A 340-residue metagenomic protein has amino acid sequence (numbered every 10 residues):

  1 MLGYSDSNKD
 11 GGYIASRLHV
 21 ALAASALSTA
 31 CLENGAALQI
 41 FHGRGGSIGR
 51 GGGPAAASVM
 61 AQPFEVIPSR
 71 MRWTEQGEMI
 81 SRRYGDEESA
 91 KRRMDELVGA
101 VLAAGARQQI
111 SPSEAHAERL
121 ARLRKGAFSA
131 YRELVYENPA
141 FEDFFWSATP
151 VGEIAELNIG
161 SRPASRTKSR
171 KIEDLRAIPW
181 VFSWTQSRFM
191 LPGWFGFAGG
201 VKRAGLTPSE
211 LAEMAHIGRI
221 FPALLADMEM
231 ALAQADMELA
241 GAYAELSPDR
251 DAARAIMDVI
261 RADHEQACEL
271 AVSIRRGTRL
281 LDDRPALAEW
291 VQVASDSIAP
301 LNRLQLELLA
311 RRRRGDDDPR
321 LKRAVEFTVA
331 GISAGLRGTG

Functional and structural regions predicted by a protein language model:
M1-Y4, G49-G51: Active-site-proximal loop/short-helix segments that contain or immediately flank catalytic acid/base residue(s)
G3-D6, D10, I14-A23, A36 (+3 more regions): Acidic, glycine-enriched catalytic cores built around paired aspartates
A26-L38: A structural motif corresponding to the C-terminal end of an alpha-helix and its immediate exit/capping segment
S28, H42, S47-G49: Anion-coordinating catalytic cores for phosphoryl-, nucleotidyl-, and glycosidic chemistry
E33, G53, P68: Extended, folded domain segments that form the structural surfaces/walls around functional sites
L38-Q39, M71: Structural motif
R50-S58: Catalytic cores of alpha/beta
V59-G77: Acidic, His- and aromatic-enriched active-site or binding-groove loops in soluble protein domains that engage sugars
